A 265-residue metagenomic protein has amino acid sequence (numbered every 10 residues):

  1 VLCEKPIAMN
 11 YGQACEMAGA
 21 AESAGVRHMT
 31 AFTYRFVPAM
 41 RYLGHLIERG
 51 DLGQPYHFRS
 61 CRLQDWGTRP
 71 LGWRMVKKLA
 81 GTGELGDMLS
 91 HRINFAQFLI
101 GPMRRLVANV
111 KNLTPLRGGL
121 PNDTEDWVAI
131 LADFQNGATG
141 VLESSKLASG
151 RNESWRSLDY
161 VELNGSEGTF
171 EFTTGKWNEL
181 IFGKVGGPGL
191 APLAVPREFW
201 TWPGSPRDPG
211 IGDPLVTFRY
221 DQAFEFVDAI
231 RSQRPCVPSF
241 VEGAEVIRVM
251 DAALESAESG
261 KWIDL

Functional and structural regions predicted by a protein language model:
V1-R35, G50: Beta-strand-loop-alpha-helix segment that lines the small-molecule cofactor/substrate pocket of alpha/beta enzymes
C15-M17, L43, A252-A253: Aromatic/hydrophobic pocket-lining residues that form π-stacking "cages" and hydrophobic walls in ligand
G19-R27, R41-Y56, G165-G168: Basic phosphate/pyrophosphate-binding loop/patch that engages nucleotide-derived ligands
V26, G53-H57, E255-L265: C-terminal capping/lid region of NAD(P)-dependent oxidoreductase domains
Y34-D123, L131, G260: Predominantly a Rossmann-like dinucleotide-binding segment in NAD(P)-dependent oxidoreductases
S90, S144-R151: Glycine-rich phosphate/pyrophosphate-binding beta-alpha loops
D133-F134, Y160-V241, L265: C-terminal glycine/acidic-rich active-site capping loop/insertion
